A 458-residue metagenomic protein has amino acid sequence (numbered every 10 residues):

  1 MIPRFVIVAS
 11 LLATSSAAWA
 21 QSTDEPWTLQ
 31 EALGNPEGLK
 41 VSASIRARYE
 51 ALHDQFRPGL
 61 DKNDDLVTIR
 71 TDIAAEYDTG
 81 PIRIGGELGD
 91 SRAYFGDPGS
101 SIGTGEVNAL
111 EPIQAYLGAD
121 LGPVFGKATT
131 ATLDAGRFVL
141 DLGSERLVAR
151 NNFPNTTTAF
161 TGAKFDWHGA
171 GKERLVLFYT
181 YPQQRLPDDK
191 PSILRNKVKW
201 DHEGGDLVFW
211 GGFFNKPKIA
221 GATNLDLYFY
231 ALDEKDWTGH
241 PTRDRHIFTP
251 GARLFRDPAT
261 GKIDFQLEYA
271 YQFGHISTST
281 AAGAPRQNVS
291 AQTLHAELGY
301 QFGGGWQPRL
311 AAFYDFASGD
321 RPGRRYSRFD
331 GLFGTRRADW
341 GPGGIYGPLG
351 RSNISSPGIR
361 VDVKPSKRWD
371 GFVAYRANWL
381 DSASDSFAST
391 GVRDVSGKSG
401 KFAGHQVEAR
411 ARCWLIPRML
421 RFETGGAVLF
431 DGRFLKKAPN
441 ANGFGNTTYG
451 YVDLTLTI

Functional and structural regions predicted by a protein language model:
I2-D64, D72-A74, D78-G80, G303 (+2 more regions): N-terminal periplasmic/intermembrane-space "pro-region" immediately following the signal or transit peptide
S22, D120-L133, R150-P322, K364-K367 (+7 more regions): Signature for the C-terminal beta-barrel architecture of outer-membrane proteins
A47-H53, T79-R83, L88-Y94, R137-D141 (+8 more regions): Transmembrane beta-strands of outer-membrane beta-barrel pores
E50-Q55, A93-P98, V139-L147, P187-R195 (+6 more regions): Flexible, solvent-exposed coil segments and beta strand-coil junctions, predominantly the extracellular/periplasmic
A51-I69, D78-L133, R146-A149, R195-K199 (+6 more regions): Surface-exposed loop and membrane-interface regions of Gram-negative outer-membrane beta-barrel proteins
V107-E111, A312, R325-G347, S382-G400: Outer-membrane pore/translocation modules
G205-G211, R336-R360, K364: Outer-membrane beta-barrel signature, preferentially recognizing the C-terminal barrel domain of Gram-negative
L415-T457: Predominantly the C-terminal beta-signal and adjacent terminal strand-loop region of outer-membrane beta-barrel
